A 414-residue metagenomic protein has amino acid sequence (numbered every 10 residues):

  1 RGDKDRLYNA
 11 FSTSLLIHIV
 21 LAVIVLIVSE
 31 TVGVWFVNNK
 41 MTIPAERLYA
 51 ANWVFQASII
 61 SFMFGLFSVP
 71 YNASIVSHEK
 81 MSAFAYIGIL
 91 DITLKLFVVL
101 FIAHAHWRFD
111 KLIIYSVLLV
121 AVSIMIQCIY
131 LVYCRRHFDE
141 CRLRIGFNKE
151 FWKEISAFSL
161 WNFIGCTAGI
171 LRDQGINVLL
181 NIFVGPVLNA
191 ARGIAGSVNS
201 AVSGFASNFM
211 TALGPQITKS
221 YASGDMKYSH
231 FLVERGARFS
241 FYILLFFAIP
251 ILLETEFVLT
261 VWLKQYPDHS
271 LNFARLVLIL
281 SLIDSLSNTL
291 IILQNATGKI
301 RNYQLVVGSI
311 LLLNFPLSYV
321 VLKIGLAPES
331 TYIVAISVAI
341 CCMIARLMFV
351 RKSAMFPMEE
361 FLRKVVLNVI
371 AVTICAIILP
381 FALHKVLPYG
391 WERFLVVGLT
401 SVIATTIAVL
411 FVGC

Functional and structural regions predicted by a protein language model:
R1-G2, S77, F138-D139, A195 (+2 more regions): Helix-loop junctions and terminal segments of transmembrane helices in multi-pass membrane transport/translocation
A10, A50, L112-V117, E150-F158 (+4 more regions): Interfacial/gating helices of multi-pass transporter permease domains
T13-L16, A121, L160-W161, I176-N177 (+3 more regions): Alpha-helical transmembrane segments of polytopic membrane transporters and translocases
T13-M41, F97, F101, H230-S285 (+2 more regions): Alpha-helical transmembrane segments of multi-pass membrane transport and lipid-handling proteins
N38-T42, A103-H106, I170-A201, K219-S220 (+2 more regions): Helix-terminus/linker motif at the lipid-water interface of multi-pass membrane proteins
F62-L90, C134, L278-I310, A354: Membrane-interface junctions at transmembrane-helix termini in multi-pass inner-membrane proteins
H78, S82, T93-C128, R301 (+4 more regions): Membrane-interface helix-loop junctions in multi-pass transport and translocation proteins
I113-S116, C128-Q174, Q216, S223-F231 (+1 more regions): Interhelical loop/hinge segments that connect adjacent transmembrane helices in multipass membrane
